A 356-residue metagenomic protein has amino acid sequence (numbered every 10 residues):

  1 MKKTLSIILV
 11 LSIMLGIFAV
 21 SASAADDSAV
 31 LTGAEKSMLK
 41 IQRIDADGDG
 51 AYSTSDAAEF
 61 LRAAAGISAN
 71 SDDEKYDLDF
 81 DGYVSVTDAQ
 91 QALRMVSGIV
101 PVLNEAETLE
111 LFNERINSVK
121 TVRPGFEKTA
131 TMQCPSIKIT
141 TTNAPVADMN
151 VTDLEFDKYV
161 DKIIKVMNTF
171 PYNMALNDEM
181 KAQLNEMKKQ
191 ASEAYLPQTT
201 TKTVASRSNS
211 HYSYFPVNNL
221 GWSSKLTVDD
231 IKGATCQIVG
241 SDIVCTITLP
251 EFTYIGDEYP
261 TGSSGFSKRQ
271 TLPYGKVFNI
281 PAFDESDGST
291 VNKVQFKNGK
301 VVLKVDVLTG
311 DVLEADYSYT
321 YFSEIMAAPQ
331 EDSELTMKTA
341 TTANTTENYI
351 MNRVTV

Functional and structural regions predicted by a protein language model:
T4-L103: Cellulosome-associated attachment modules in secreted, modular CAZymes
N104-V356: Subset-of-secretome marker
